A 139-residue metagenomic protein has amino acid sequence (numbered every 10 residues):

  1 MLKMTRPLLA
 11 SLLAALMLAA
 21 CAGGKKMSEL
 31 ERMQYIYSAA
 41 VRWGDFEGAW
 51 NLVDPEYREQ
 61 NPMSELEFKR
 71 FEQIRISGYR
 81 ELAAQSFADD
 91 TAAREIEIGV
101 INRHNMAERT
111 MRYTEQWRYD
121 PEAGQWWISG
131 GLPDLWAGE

Functional and structural regions predicted by a protein language model:
M1-L9: Bacterial N-terminal signal peptides that target proteins for export
K26-R42, L52: Short, aromatic-enriched amphipathic alpha-helices that serve as compact interaction elements
R32-M33, F46-A93, M106: Short solvent-exposed beta->alpha transition segments
F87-E139: Exposed beta-sheet edge and beta->alpha loop/turn motif
